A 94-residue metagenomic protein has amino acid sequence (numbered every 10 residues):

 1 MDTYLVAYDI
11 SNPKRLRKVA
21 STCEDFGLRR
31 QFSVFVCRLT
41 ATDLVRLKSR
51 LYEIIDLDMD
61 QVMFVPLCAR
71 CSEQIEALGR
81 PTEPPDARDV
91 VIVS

Functional and structural regions predicted by a protein language model:
M1-V34, R38-D43: Extended, hydrophobic alpha-helical segments
L16, L47, Q74: Short acidic, gly/pro-rich beta-turn/loop elements at beta-sheet edges and active-site/ligand-binding grooves
S21-T22, K48-E53, E76-R80: Intrinsically disordered, low-complexity boundary segments flanking structured domains
V34-D60, L67-C68: Short, intrinsically disordered low-complexity segments
I55-S94: C-terminal structural segments of small proteins and small subunits
